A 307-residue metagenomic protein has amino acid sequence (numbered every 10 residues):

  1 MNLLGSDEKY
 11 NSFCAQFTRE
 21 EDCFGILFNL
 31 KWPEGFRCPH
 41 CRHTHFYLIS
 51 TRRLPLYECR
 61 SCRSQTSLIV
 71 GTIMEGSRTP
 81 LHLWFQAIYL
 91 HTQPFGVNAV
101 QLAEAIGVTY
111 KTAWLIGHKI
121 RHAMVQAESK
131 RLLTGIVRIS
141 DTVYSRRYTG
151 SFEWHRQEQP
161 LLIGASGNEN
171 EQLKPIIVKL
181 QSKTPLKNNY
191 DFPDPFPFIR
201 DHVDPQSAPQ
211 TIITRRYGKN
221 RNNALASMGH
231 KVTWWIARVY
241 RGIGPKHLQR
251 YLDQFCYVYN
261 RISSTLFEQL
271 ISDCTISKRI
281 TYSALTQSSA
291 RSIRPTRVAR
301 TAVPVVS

Functional and structural regions predicted by a protein language model:
M1-S307: Residue-level recognition of single "structural anchor" positions that define or cap local secondary structure
